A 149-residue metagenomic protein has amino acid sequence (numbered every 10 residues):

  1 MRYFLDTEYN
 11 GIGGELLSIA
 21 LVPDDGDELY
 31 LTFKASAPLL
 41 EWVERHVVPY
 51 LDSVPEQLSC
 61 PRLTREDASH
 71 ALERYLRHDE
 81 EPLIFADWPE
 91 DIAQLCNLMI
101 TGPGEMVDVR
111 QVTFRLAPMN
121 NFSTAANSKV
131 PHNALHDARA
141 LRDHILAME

Functional and structural regions predicted by a protein language model:
Y3, E8-A86: Conserved non-catalytic scaffold segment of RNase H-like nuclease domains
D6-E8, D91, D137: Acidic active-site catalytic centers that drive phospho-/nucleotidyl reactions and related ester hydrolyses
I12-G14, A93, D143: Conserved protein kinase catalytic core
A68-L72, D91, L141: Alpha-helical packing segments of well-folded alpha/beta enzyme cores
R74, N97, D143-A147: Residue-level signal for well-ordered alpha-helical scaffold segments within enzymatic catalytic domains
W88, T124-E149: Acidic, Mg2+-coordinating catalytic module of metal-dependent nucleases/exonucleases that use a two-metal-ion mechanism
E90-V109: Substrate-recognition/cap helix-loop segment adjacent to the acidic, metal-dependent catalytic center of Asp-based
V107-K129: Short, flexible loop segments at boundaries between secondary-structure elements
